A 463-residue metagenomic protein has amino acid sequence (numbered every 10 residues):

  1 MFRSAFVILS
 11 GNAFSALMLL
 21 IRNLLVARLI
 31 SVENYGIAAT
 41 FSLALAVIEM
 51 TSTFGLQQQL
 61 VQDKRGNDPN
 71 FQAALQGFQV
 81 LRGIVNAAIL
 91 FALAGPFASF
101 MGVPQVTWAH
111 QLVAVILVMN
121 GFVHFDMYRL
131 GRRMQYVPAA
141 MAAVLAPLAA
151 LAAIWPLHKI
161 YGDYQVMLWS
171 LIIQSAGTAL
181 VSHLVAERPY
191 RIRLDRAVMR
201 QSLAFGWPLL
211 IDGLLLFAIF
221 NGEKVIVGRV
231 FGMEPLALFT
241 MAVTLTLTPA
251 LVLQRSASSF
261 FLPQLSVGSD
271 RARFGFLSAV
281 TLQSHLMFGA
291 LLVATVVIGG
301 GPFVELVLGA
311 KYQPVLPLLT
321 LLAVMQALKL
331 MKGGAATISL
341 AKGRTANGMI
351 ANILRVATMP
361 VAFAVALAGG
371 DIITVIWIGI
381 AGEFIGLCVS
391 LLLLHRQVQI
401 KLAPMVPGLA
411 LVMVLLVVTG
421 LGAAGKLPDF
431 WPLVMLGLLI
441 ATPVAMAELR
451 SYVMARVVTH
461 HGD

Functional and structural regions predicted by a protein language model:
M1-F54, R82-P96, I116, A146-L151 (+5 more regions): Signature of the first transmembrane helix
M1-L19, R65, P69-G77, V106 (+6 more regions): N-terminal membrane topogenesis motif
F2, Q62-D68, M119-A142, A186 (+4 more regions): Membrane-interface junctions at transmembrane-helix termini in multi-pass inner-membrane proteins
V32, G36, A94-V113, M287 (+2 more regions): Interfacial segments at transmembrane-helix termini and the short loops linking adjacent helices
T51-D68, G131-R132, A242, T246-Q283 (+1 more regions): Helix-loop junctions and terminal segments of transmembrane helices in multi-pass membrane transport/translocation
T107-A114, A140-R188, A204-F205, V243 (+3 more regions): Hydrophobic alpha-helical transmembrane segments
V137, M141, Y164-Q165, L180-F220 (+3 more regions): Interhelical loop/hinge segments that connect adjacent transmembrane helices in multipass membrane
I400-L409, T419-D463: Membrane-proximal transmembrane or re-entrant/amphipathic helices at the cytosolic face
